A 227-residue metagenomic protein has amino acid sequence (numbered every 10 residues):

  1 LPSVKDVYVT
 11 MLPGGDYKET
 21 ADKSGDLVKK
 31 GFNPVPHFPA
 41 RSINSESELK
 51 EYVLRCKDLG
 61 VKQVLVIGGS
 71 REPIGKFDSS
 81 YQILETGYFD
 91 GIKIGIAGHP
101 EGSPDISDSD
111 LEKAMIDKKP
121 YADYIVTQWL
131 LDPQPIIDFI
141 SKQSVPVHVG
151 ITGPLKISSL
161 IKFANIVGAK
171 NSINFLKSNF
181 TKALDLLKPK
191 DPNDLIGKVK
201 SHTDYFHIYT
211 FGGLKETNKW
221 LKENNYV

Functional and structural regions predicted by a protein language model:
L1-E112, I116-D117, A122-D123, T181 (+2 more regions): Active-site beta->alpha loop and helix N-cap motifs at the rims of alpha/beta catalytic domains
L12, R41, I125-W129, T152 (+3 more regions): Glycine- and other small-residue-rich loops at beta-strand/loop junctions that grip anionic moieties
I43-E46, E72-D78, V126-I140, F211: Active-site glycine- and acidic-residue-rich loops that bind and position anionic ligands or nucleotide-like cofactors
E46-R55, D108-M115, K119, I136-S141 (+3 more regions): Catalytic cores of alpha/beta
K76-G102, S144-L195, G212-L214, K222-Y226: Active-site pocket-lining/capping segments in soluble small-molecule metabolic enzymes
A114-I116, P120-A122, V126-I137, P146: Membrane translocator/pore-forming domains, dominated by Gram-negative outer-membrane beta-barrels
D194-H207: Catalytic grooves of carbohydrate-active enzymes
D204-E216: Charge-patterned, long linear interaction tracts outside catalytic cores
